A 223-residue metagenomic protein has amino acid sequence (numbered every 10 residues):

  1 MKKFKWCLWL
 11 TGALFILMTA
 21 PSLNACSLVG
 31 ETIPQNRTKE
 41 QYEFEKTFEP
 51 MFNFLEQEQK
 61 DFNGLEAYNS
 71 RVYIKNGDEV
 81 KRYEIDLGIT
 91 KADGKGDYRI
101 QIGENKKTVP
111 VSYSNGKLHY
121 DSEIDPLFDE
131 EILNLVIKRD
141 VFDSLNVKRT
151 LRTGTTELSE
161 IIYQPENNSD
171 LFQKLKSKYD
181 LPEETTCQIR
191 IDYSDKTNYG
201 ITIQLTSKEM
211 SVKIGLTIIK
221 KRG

Functional and structural regions predicted by a protein language model:
M1-N24: Sec-dependent bacterial lipoprotein signal peptides
T19-R71: N-terminal leader/targeting segments and the immediate start of mature chains
K60-E66, D86-D97, T156, I191-G200 (+1 more regions): Short, solvent-exposed coil/turn segments at beta-strand boundaries
V80-D129: An acidic-aromatic
R99-K107, E123-L127, I162-D170, Q204-M210: Secondary-structure transition/turn motif
S112-E157, Y163: Flexible, processing/modification-adjacent segments and terminal tails in exported/periplasmic/extracellular proteins
S144-R190: Acidic, glycine-rich flexible loop segments
D170-G223: Gly/Pro-enriched, hydrophobic low-complexity segments that function as extracytoplasmic propeptides/linkers
